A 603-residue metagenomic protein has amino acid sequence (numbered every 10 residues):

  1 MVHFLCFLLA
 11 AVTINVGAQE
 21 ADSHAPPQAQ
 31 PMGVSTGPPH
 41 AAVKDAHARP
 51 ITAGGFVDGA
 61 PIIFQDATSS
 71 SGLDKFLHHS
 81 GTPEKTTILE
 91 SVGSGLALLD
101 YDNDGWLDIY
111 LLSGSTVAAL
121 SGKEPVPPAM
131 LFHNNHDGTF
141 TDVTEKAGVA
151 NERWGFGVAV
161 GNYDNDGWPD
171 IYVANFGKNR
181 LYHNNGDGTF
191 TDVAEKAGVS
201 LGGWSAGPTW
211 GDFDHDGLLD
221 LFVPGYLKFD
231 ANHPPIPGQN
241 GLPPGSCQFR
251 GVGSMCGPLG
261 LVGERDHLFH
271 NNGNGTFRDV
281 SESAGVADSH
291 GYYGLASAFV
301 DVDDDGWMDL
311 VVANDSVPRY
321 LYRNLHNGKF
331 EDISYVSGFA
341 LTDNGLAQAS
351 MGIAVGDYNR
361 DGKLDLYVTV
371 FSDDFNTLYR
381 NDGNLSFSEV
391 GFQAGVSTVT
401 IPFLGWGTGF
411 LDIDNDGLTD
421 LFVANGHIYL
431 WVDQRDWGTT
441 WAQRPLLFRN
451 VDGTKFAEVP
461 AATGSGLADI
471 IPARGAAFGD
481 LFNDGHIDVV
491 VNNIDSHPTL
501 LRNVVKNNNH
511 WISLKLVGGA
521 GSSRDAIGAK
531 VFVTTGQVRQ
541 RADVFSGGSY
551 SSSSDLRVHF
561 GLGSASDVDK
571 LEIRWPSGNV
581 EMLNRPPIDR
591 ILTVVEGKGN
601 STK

Functional and structural regions predicted by a protein language model:
Q19-Q65, S69-F76: N-terminal pre-domain segments of enzymes
P38-V43, L112-V126, G225-L261, V423-W441: Short, conserved, GDST-rich strand-edge loop motifs in beta-rich repeat architectures
F64, W106-S113, D166-N175, L221-G225 (+6 more regions): Hydrophobic beta-strand segments that make up the repeating blades of beta-propeller and related beta-repeat
F64-D66, T139-V149, T189-V199, G275-A287 (+3 more regions): Blade-edge beta-strand/turn elements of extracellular beta-propeller and related beta-sheet repeat scaffolds
S71, G81, V396-T398, Q443-K603: Gly/Ser/Thr/Pro-enriched helix-cap/hinge segments flanking short amphipathic alpha-helices
L73-G95, A147-A159, G198-T209, L261-V262 (+8 more regions): Repeat-based blade/solenoid architectures
G93-N103, H133, W154-P169, H183 (+9 more regions): Beta-propeller blade termini
A129-N134, R265-N272, R323, Y379-N381 (+1 more regions): Beta-propeller blade signature
